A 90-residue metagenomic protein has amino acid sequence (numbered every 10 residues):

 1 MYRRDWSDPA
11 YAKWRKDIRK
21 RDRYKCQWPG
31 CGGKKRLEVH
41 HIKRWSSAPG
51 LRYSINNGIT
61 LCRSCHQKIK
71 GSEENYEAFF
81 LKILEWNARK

Functional and structural regions predicted by a protein language model:
M1-A10, G71-Y76, R89-K90: Secondary-structure boundary/linker elements at domain or insertion junctions
Y2, E38, P49: Glycine-rich, flexible loop/turn motifs
S7, Y11, L51-S54: Residue-level preference for long, well-ordered alpha-helices that form the structural scaffold of enzyme catalytic
A10-E38, C62-S64: Short cysteine-rich loop/turn motifs with clustered Cys
C31-R36, G58-F79: Short Cys/His-centered divalent metal-binding micro-motifs
K43-N57: Short linker/helix segments within small regulatory modules
I83-N87: Basic, glycine-rich
